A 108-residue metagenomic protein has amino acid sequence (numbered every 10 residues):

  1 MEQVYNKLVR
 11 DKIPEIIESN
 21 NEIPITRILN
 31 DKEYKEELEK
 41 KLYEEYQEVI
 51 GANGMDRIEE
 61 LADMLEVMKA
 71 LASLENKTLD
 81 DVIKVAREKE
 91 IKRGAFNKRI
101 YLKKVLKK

Functional and structural regions predicted by a protein language model:
M1-K108: Flexible "arm" and connector segments at domain edges
